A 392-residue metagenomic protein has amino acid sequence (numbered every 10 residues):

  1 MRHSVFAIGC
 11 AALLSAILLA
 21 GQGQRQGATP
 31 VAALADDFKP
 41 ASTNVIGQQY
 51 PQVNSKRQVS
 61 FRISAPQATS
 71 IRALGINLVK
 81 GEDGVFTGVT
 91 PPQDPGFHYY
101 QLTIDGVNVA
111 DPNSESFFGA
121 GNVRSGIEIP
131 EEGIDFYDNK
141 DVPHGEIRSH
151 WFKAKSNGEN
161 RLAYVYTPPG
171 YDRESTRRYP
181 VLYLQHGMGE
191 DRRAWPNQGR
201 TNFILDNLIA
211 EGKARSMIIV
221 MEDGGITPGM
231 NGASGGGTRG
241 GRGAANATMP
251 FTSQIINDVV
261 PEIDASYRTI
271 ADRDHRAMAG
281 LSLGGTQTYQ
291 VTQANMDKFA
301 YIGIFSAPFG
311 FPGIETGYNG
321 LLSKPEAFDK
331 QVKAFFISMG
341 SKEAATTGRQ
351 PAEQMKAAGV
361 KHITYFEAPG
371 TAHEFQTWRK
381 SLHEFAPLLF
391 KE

Functional and structural regions predicted by a protein language model:
M1-V5: Positively charged n-region of N-terminal signal peptides that target proteins for export
A7-I17: Bacterial N-terminal signal peptides
A20-G21, A35: Boundary at the C-terminal end of the N-terminal hydrophobic targeting segment
Q26-R72, N77-E392: Non-catalytic cap/lid and distal C-terminal segments of serine-dependent acyl enzymes
